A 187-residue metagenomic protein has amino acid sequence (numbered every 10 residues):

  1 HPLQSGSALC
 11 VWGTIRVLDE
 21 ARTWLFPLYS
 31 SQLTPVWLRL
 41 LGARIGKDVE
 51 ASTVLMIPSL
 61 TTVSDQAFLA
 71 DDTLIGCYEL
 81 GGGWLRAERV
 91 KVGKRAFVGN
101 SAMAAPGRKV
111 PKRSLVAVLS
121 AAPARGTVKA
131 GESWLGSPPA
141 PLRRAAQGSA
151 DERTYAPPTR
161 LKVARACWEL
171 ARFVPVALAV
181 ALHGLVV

Functional and structural regions predicted by a protein language model:
H1-G42, K129-V187: Terminal amphipathic alpha-helical/low-complexity segments used for targeting or macromolecular assembly
L38-R39, R44-P141: Structural signal for interior beta-strand "rungs" in well-ordered beta-sheet cores of soluble enzyme domains
